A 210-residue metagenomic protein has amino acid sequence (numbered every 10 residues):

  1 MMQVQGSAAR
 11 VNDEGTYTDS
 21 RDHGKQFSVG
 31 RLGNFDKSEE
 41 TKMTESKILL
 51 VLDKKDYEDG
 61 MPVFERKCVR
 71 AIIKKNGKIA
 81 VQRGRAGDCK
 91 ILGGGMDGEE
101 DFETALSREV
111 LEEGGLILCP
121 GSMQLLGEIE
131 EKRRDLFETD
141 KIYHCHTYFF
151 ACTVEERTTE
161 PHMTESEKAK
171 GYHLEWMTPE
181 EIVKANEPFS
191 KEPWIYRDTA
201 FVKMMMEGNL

Functional and structural regions predicted by a protein language model:
V4, D13-E14: Alpha-helix boundary/capping motif
Y17-D22, N34-D36: Intrinsic-disorder-associated, low-complexity terminal segments enriched in Asp/Asn/His/Tyr and depleted of Lys/Arg
F27, R31-K42: Short, Lys/Arg-enriched N-terminal segments with co-localized hydrophobic residues within the first ~10-30 amino acids
M43-R70: Acidic, metal-coordinating catalytic segment for phosphate/diphosphate chemistry, firing primarily on the Nudix
K74-E113, I117: Conserved Nudix-box catalytic region and its N-terminal flanking loop in Nudix hydrolases and closely related
D88-C89, T159-L210: Nudix hydrolase/Nudix homology domain
I117-E128: A short coil-to-beta-strand element that immediately follows conserved catalytic motifs
E131-P161, E175: Active-site-adjacent beta-strand/loop module that shapes the phosphate/pyrophosphate-binding cleft
